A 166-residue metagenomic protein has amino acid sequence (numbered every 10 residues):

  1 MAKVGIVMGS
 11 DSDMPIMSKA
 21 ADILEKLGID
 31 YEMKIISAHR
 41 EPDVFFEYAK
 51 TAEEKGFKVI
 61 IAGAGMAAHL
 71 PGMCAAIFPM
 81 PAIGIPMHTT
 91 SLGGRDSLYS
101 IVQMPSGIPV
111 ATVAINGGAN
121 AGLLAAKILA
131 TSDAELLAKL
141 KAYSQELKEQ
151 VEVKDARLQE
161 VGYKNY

Functional and structural regions predicted by a protein language model:
A2-K3, I29-E32, M80, V102-V110: Glycine/charged-rich beta-loop-alpha catalytic/anionic-binding loops adjacent to active sites
A2-R40: Glycine-rich phosphate/diphosphate-binding loop of Rossmann-like nucleotide-binding domains
M8-P15, K19, R95-Y166: C-terminal binding/interaction regions
D13-M17, E41-F45, A64-M73, L92-R95 (+1 more regions): Short glycine/serine/threonine-rich phosphate/pyrophosphate-binding segments that cradle anionic phosphate groups
Y31, D43, M66, L158-Y166: Acidic, glycine/proline-rich low-complexity segments that act as flexible tails and inter-domain linkers
M33-E54: N-terminal beta-loop-helix "entrance" segment that forms/cooperates in small-molecule cofactor or anionic ligand
Y48-P86: Glycine-rich phosphate-binding loop
I77-V102, S106: Glycine/small-residue-rich loop that forms an oxyanion/phosphate-binding "nest" at active or ligand-binding sites
